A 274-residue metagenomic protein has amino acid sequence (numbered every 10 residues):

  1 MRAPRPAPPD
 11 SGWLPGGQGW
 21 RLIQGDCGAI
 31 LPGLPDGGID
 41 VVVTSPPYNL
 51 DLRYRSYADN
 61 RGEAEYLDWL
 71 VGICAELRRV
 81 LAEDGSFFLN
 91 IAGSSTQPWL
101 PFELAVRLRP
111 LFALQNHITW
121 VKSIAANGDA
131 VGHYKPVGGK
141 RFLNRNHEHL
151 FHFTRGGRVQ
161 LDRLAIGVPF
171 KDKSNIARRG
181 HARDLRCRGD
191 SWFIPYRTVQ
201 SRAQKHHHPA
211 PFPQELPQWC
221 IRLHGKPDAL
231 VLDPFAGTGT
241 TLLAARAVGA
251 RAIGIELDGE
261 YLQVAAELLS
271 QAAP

Functional and structural regions predicted by a protein language model:
M1-V264: Core catalytic lobe of class I
R2, A266-P274: Class I S-adenosyl-L-methionine-dependent methyltransferase module
